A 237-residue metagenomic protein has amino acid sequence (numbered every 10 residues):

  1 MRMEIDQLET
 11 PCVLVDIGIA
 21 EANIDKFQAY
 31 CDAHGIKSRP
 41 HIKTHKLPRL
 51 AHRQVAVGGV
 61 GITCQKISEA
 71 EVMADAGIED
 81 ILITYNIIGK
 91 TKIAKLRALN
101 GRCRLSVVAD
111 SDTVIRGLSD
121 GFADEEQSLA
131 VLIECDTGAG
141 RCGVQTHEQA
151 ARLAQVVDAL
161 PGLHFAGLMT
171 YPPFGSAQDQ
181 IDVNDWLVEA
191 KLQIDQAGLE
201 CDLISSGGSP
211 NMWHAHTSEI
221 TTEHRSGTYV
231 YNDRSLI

Functional and structural regions predicted by a protein language model:
M1-V15: Generic N-terminal amphipathic, Lys/Arg-enriched alpha-helix
L8-C12, G35, R102-R104: Short, solvent-exposed beta-strand edge segments and adjacent coil->beta transition regions
L14, V108, R225: Residues in well-ordered beta-strands of folded domains
V15-G18, A22, H45, S68 (+5 more regions): Conserved active-site and cofactor/substrate-binding residues in soluble primary-metabolism enzymes
I19-L50, T63: N-terminal glycine-rich anion-binding loops that anchor highly charged ligand groups
H41-A177: Active-site-proximal beta-alpha core segment in soluble small-molecule metabolic enzymes
A130, D136-I237: Active-site loop/helix belt of alpha/beta enzymes
